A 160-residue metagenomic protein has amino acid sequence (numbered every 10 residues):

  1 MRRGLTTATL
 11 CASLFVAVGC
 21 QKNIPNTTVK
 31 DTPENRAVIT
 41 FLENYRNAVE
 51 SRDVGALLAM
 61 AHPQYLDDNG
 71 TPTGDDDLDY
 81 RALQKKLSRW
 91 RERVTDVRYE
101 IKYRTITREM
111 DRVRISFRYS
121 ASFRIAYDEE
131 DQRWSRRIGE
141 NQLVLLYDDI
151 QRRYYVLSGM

Functional and structural regions predicted by a protein language model:
M1-V18: Sec-dependent bacterial lipoprotein signal peptides
A17, D67-N69, I125: A short hydrophobic/aromatic micro-motif that marks alpha-helical segments and, especially, helix-coil
C20-S51, A59, P63, D67-D68: Short, low-complexity N-terminal intrinsically disordered segments enriched in polar/charged residues
A37, A82, R137: Soluble or luminal CAZymes and related metallo-dependent hydrolases
T40, L58-Y103, R108-S116: Short solvent-exposed beta->alpha transition segments
T105-M160: Exposed beta-sheet edge and beta->alpha loop/turn motif
